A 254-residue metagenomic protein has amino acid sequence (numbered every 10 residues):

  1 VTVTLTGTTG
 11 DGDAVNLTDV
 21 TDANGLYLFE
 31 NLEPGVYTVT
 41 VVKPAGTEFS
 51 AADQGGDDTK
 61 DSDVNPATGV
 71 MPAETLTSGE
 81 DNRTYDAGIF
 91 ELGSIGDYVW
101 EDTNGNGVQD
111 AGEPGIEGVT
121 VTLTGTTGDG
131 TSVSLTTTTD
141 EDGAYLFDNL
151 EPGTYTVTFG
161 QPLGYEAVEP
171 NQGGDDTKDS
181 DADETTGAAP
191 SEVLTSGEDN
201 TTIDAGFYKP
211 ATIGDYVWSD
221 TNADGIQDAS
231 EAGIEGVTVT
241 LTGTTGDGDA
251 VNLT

Functional and structural regions predicted by a protein language model:
V1-N24, L28-V99, T103-D142, L146-T254: Acidic Ser/Thr-enriched surface turn/capping motif at secondary-structure junctions
